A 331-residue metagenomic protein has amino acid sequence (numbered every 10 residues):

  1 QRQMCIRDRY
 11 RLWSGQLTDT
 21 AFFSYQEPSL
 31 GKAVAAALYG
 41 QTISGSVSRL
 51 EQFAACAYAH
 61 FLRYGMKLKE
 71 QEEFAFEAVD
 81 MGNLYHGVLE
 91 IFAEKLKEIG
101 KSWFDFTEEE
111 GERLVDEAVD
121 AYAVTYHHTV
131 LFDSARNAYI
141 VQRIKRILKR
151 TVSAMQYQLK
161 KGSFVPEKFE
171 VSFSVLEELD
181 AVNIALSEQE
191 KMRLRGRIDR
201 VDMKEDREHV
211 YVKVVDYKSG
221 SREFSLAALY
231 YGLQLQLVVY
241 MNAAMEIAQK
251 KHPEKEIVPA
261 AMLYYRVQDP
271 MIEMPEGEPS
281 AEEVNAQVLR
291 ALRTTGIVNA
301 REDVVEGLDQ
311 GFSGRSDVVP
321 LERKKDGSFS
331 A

Functional and structural regions predicted by a protein language model:
Q1-Q3, R7-A331: Structural signature of nuclease core domains in nucleic-acid processing machines
